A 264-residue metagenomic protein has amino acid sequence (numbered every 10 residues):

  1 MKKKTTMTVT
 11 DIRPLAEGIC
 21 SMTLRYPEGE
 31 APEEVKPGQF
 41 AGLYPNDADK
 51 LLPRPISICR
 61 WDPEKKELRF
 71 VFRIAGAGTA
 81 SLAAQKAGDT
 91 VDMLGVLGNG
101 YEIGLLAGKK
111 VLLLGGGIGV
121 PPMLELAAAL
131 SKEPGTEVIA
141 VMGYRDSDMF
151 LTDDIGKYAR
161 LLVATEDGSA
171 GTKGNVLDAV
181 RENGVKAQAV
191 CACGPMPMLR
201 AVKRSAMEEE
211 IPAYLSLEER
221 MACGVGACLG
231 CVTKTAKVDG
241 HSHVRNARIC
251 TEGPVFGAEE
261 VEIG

Functional and structural regions predicted by a protein language model:
M1-K3, N246-G264: Short, basic/aromatic-enriched C-terminal tail that caps enzymatic domains
K2-A87: Ferredoxin-reductase
D11, R60, V163-T165, L215 (+1 more regions): Structural signal for conserved beta-strand scaffold positions within catalytic alpha/beta enzyme cores
A77-R220: FNR/FR-type flavoprotein reductase catalytic core
P122, M196, E219-P254: Local cysteine-cluster metal-coordination motifs and their immediate loop/turn environment, predominantly Fe-S cluster
